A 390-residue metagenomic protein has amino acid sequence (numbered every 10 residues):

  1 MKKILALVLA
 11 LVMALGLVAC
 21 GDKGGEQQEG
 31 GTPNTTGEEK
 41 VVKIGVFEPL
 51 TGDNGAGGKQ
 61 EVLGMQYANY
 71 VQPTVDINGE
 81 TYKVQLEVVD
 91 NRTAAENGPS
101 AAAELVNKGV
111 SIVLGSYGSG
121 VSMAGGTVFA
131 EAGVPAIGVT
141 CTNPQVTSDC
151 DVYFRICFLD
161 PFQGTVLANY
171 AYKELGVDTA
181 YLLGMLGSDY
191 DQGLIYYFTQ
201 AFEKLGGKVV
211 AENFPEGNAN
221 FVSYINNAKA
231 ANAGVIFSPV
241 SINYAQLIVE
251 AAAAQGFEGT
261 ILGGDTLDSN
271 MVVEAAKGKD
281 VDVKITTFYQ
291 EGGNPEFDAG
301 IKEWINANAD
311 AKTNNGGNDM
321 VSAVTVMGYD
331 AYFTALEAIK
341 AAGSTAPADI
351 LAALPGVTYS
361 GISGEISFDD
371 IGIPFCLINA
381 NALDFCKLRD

Functional and structural regions predicted by a protein language model:
M1-K43, D76-E80, N107: Short, low-complexity disordered leader/linker segments with a strong preference for bacterial N-terminal type II
E26-Q27, G31-T32, A56-E61, V75-T147 (+4 more regions): Beta-alpha junction/loop-to-helix N-cap segments that form part of ligand/metal-binding clefts
G37-E38, G45-Q66, V89-A95, G118-G120 (+2 more regions): Extracytoplasmic "Venus flytrap"
V46-E48, L105-Y117, I137-V139, T179-G184 (+4 more regions): Periplasmic-binding protein-like
F129, I195-E291: Extracellular/periplasmic bilobed ligand-binding domains
Y153-N213, V235: An alpha-beta-alpha
A252-Y329, C386-R389: Extracellular/periplasmic periplasmic-binding protein-like sensory domains
A309-V326, L336-D390: Segments of small-molecule ligand-sensing domains
